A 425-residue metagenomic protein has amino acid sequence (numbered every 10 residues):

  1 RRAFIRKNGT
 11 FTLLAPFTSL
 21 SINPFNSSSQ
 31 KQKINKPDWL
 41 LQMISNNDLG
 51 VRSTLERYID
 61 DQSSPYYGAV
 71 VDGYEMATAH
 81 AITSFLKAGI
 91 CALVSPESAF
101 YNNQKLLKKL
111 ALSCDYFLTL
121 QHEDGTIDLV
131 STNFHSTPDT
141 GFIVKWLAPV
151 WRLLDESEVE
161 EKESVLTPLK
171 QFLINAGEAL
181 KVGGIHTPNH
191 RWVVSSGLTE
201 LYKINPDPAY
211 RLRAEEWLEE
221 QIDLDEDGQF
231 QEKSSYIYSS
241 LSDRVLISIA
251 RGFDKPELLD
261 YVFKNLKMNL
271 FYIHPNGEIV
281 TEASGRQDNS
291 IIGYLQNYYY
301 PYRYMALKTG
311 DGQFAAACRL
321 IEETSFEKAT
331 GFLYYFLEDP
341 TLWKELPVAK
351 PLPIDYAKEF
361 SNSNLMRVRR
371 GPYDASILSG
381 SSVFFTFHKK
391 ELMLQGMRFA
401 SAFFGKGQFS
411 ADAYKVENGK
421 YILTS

Functional and structural regions predicted by a protein language model:
R2-F4, Q30-L40, A88-A99, P275: An N-terminal domain-start capping segment
A3-N26: N-terminal export signals
F11, Q30-S84, Q104-D115, L120: Low-complexity, Ser/Thr/Pro/Gly-enriched N-terminal "stalk/linker" regions
F11, R251, E278-I279: Active-site and substrate-binding clefts of carbohydrate-active enzymes
L20-S28, P188-N189, Y236-I237: Short helix-capping and inter-helix turn/linker motifs at the boundaries of alpha-helical repeat units
P65-Y66, D124, E178, S363-L365 (+1 more regions): Short, acidic/polar N-cap/turn motifs at the starts of alpha helices
G73-L259: Aromatic-lined, polymer-binding surfaces characteristic of secreted/periplasmic polysaccharide-degrading enzymes
P256-S425: Extended polysaccharide-engagement surfaces of secreted carbohydrate-active enzymes
